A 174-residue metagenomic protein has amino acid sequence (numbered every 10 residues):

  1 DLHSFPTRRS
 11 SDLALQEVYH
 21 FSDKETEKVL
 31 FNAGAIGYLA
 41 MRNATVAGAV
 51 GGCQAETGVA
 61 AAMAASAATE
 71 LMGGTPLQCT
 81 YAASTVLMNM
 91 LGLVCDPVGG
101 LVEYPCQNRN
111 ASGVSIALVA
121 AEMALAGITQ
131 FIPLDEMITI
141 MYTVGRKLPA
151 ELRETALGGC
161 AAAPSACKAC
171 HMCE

Functional and structural regions predicted by a protein language model:
D1-T7: Single conserved hydrophobic/aromatic residue that forms the stacking wall/gate of nucleotide- or nucleobase-binding
S4, L30, G48-V59, N108-N110: Active-site nucleophile and cofactor-binding loops and adjacent substrate-binding regions of central metabolic enzymes
R9-F21, A65-G73: Alpha-helical support elements that line or immediately flank enzyme active sites and cofactor-binding pockets
S11-D12, A47-G51, L101-Y104: Active-site-proximal beta-alpha loop/turn segments in soluble metabolic enzymes
Y19-S22, T26, V50-T57, M72-T75 (+1 more regions): Alpha-helix N-cap/helix-initiation motif
D23-A44, N89-D96: Acidic-glycine-rich active-site phosphate/pyrophosphate-binding loop
I36, R42, A55, V59-A61: Glycine- and acidic-residue-rich phosphate-binding/metal-coordinating active-site segment common to enzymes that handle
V59-E174: Functionally critical mobile loop/hinge segments
